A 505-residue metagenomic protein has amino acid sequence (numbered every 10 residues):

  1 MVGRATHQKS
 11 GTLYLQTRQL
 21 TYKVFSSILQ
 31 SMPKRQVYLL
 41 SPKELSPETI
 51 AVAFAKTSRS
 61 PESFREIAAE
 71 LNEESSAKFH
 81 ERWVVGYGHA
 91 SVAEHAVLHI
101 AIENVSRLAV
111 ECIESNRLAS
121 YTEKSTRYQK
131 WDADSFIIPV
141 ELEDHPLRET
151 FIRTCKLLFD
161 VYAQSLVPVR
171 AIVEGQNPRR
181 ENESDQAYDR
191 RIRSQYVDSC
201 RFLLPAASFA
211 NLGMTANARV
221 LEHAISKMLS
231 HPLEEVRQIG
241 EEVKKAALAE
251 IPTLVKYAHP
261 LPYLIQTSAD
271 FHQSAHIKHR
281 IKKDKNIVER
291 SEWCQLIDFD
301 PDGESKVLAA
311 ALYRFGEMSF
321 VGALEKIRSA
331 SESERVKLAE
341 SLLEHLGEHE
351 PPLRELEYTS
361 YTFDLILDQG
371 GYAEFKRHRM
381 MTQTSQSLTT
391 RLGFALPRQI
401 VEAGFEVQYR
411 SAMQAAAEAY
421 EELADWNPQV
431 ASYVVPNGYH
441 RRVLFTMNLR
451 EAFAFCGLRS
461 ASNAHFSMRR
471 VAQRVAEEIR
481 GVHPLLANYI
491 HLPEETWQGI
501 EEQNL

Functional and structural regions predicted by a protein language model:
V2-A5, V24: Acidic, Ala/Val/Gly-enriched low-complexity intrinsically disordered segments
G3, S10-T12: Short, often N-terminal, low-complexity regions that either remain intrinsically disordered or form a short helix
K9-S10, T17: Polybasic, lysine-rich low-complexity intrinsically disordered segments
T21-L505: A conserved ligand/cofactor-binding region detector
